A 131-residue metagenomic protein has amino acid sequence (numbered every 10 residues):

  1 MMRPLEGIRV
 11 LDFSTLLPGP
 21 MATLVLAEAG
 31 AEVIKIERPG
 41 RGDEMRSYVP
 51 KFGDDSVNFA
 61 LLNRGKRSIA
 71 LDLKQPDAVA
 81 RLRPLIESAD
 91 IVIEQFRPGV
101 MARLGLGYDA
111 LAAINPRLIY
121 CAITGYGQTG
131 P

Functional and structural regions predicted by a protein language model:
M1-P131: N-terminal helix-loop segment corresponding to the beta1-alpha1 unit of nucleotide/adenylate-binding folds
